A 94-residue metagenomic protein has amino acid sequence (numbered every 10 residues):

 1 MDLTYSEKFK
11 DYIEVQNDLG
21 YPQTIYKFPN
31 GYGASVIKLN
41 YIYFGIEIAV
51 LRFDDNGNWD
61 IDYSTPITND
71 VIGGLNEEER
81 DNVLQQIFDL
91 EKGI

Functional and structural regions predicted by a protein language model:
M1-I94: Catalytic phosphate/metal-binding cores of nucleic-acid and nucleotide-processing enzymes, i.e., regions that mediate
